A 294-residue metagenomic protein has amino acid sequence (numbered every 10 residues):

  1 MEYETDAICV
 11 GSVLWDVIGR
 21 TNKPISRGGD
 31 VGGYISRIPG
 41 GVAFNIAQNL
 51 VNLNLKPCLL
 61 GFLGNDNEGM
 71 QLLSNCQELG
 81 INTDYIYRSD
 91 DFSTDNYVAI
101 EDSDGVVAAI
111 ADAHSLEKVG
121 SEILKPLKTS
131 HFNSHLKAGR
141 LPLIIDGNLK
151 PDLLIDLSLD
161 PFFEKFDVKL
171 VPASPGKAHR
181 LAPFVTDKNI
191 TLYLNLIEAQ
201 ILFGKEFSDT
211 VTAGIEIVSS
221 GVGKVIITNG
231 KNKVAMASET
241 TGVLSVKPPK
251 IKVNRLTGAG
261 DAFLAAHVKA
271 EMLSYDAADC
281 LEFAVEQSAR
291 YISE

Functional and structural regions predicted by a protein language model:
M1-D6, K177-A178, P183, F207-E294: Conserved phosphate-binding/catalytic region of the ribokinase-like
M1-F62, N67-Q71, Q77-I81, K252-V253: Glycine-rich phosphate/adenosyl-contacting loop at the front of the ribokinase-like
Q48, N96-I100, A108, K233-A237: Short beta-strand scaffold segments in enzyme catalytic cores
L50, N195, G260: Short, conserved phosphate/pyrophosphate- and ester-handling motifs at nucleotide-, phospho-/glycolipid
N75-F92: A glycine-rich helix N-cap at a beta->alpha junction
A99-L141, G147: Conserved phosphate-binding/catalytic loop of the ribokinase/pfkB sugar-kinase fold
L141-T212, K233: Conserved beta-alpha-beta core of the PfkB/ribokinase-like small-molecule kinase fold
